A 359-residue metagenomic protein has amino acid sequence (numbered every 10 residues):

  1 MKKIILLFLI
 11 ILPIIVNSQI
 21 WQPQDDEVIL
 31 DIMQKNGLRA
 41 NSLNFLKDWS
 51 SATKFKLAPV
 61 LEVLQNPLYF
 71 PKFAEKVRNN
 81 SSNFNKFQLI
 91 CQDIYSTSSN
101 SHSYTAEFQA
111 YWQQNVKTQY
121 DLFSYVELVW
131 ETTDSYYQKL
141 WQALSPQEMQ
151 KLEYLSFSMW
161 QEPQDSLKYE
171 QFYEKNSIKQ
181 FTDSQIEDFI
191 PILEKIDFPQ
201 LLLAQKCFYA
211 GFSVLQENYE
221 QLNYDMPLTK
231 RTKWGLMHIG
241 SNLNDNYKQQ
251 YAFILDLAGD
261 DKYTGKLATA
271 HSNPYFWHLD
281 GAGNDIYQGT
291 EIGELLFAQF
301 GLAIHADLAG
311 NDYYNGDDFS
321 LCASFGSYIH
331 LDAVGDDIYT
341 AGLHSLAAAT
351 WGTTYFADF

Functional and structural regions predicted by a protein language model:
K2, L7, I14-S241: Terminal non-domain segments
I10-I11, T269: Short, linear, compositionally biased motifs with a strong N-terminal bias
I11-L12, E294: Repetitive helical segments and hydrophobic/amphipathic motifs
G235-G240, Y251-A258, N273-G281, F297-L308 (+2 more regions): Well-ordered beta-strand segments characteristic of repetitive beta-sheet solenoids
N242-D245, G259-Y263, T269-A270, G283-Y287 (+4 more regions): Extracellular beta-strand scaffolds
G293-L296, L346-A347: Acidic/polar low-complexity surface segments
A323, S345: Short cysteine/histidine-rich metal-coordination sites, predominantly Zn2+-binding motifs
